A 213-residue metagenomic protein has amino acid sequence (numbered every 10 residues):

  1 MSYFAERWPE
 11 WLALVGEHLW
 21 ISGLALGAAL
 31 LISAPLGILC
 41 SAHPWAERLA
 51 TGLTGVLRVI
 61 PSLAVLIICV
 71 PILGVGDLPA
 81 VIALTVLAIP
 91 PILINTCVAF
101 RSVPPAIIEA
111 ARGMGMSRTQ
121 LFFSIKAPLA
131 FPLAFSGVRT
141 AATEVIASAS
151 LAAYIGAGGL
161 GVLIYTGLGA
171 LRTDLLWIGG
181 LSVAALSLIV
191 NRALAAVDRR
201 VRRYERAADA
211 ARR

Functional and structural regions predicted by a protein language model:
M1-L26, L73: Periplasmic/extracellular loop-to-transmembrane helix junction in inner-membrane transport proteins
L19, G23, G27-P35, L39 (+3 more regions): Generic alpha-helical transmembrane segments of integral inner-membrane proteins, especially permease/transport modules
G23, V86, T119-L151, V183 (+1 more regions): Transmembrane alpha-helices
L31-L36, P79-I108, F131, V138-A149 (+1 more regions): Membrane-embedded alpha-helices of multi-pass transport/permease systems
L36-I68, L84, I92-S102, E109: Cytoplasmic-entry segments and transmembrane alpha-helices of multi-pass inner-membrane transporters
P44, R101, P105, G113 (+2 more regions): C-terminal transmembrane helix and the adjacent membrane-cytosol boundary/short C-terminal tail of inner/organellar
P71, S148-W177, L181-V183, A208-R212: Glycine-rich helix-loop "coupling/hinge" segments at transmembrane-helix boundaries in multipass transporters
N95-A134, L160, I164: Short cytoplasmic-facing helical segments at TM-TM junctions of multi-pass membrane proteins
